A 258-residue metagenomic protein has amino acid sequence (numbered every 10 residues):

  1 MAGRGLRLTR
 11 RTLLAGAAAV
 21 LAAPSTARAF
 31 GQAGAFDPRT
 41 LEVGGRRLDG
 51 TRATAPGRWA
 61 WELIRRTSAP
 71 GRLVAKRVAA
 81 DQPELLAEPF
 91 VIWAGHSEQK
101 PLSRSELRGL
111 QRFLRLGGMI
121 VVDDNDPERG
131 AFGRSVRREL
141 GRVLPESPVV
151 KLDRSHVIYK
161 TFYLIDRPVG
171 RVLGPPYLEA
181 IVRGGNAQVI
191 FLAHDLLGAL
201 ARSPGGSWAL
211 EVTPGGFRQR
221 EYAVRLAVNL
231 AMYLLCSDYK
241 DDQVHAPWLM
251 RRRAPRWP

Functional and structural regions predicted by a protein language model:
M1-V20: N-terminal secretory signal peptides and thylakoid transit peptides that target proteins across membranes
G3-L8, D49, A53-S135, L192: Helical hinge/lid and interdomain linker segments adjacent to catalytic or ligand-binding clefts that mediate domain
S25-F90, S97, L196-L197, G206 (+1 more regions): Aromatic-Pro/Gly-enriched surface loop or interdomain linker that acts as a lid/target-recognition segment
A80, G174-V182, N186-V189, S203: Short, surface-exposed beta-strand/loop micro-motifs that present aromatic residues
P101-Y177: A glycine-rich, often tryptophan-bearing local segment used as a flexible ligand/cofactor-contacting loop or short
P168-V169, A187, L192: Terminal interaction module
I190-A201: Short, solvent-exposed beta-strand-terminating loops
